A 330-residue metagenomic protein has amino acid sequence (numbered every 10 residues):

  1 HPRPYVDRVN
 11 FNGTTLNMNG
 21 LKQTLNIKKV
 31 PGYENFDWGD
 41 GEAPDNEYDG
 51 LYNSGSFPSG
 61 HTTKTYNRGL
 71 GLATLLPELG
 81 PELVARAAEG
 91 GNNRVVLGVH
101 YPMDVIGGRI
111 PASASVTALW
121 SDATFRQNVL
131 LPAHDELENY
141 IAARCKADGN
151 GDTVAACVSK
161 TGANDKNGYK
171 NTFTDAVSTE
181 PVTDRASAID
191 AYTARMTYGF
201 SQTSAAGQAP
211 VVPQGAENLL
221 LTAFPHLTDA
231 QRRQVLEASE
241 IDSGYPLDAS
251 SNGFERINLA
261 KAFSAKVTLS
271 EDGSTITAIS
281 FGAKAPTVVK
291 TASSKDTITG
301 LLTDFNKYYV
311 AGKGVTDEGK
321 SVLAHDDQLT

Functional and structural regions predicted by a protein language model:
H1-V96, P132, E136-A143, D175 (+2 more regions): Hydrophobic alpha-helical bundle signature of multipass membrane enzymes
V99-G162: Extended amphipathic alpha-helical segments with heptad-repeat/coiled-coil character used for oligomerization, fusion
D148-E180, D184: Extended ligand-binding clefts on enzyme/binding-domain cores
